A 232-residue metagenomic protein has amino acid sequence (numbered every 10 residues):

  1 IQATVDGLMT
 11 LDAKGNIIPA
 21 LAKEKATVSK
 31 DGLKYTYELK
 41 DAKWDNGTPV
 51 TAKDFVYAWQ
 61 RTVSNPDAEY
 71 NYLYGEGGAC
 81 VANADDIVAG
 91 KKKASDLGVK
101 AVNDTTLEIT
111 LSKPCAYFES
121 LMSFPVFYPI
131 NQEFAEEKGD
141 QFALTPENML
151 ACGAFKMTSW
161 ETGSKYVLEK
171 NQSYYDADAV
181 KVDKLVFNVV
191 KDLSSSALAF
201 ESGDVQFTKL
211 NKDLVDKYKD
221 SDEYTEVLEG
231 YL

Functional and structural regions predicted by a protein language model:
I1-K30, L150: N-terminal lobe/hinge region of extracytoplasmic solute-binding protein
Q2, D6, L33, K53-R61 (+5 more regions): Solvent-exposed, polar/charged alpha-helical surfaces in well-ordered, non-transmembrane soluble domains, broadly
E24-N71, E108: Aromatic- and charge-enriched surface segment that lines or borders ligand/interaction sites
K34-L39, F55-A58, L107-E108, G153-K156 (+2 more regions): Short, well-ordered beta-strand elements
V56, Y70-E133: Surface-exposed binding/hinge segments that line and control ligand-binding clefts or catalytic entry sites
L111-V180, K184: Gly/Pro-rich hinge or "lid" segments in bacterial periplasmic/extracellular proteins
Q172-Y218: Ligand-site clamp/hinge motif
K217-G230: Ligand-binding "clamshell"
